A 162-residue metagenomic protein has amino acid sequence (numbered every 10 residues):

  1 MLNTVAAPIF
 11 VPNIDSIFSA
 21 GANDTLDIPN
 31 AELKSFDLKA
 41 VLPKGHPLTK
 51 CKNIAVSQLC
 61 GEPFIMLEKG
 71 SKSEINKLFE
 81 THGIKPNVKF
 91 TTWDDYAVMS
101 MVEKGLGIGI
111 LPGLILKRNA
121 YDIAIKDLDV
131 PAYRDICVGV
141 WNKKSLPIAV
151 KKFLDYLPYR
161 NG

Functional and structural regions predicted by a protein language model:
M1-L2, A20, M66, K85-D94: Short beta-strand-to-loop elements that line the ligand-binding cleft of bilobed periplasmic-binding protein-like
L2-L38, V98, V102-L106, D122-K126: Short beta-strand-centered segments that line the small-molecule binding cleft or hinge of alpha/beta clamshell
I14-A20, T91-W93, I110-P112: Short beta-strand and adjacent tight-turn residues that come in two discontinuous sequence segments and form the edges
G21-A22, K44, G113-I115: Short secondary-structure boundary segments
D27-F64, I148: Flexible hinge/capping segments at coil-to-helix
E62-H82, L146-L154: Secondary-structure junction motif
E80-K89, I123: A local structural motif
A124-G162: A late-sequence structural motif
